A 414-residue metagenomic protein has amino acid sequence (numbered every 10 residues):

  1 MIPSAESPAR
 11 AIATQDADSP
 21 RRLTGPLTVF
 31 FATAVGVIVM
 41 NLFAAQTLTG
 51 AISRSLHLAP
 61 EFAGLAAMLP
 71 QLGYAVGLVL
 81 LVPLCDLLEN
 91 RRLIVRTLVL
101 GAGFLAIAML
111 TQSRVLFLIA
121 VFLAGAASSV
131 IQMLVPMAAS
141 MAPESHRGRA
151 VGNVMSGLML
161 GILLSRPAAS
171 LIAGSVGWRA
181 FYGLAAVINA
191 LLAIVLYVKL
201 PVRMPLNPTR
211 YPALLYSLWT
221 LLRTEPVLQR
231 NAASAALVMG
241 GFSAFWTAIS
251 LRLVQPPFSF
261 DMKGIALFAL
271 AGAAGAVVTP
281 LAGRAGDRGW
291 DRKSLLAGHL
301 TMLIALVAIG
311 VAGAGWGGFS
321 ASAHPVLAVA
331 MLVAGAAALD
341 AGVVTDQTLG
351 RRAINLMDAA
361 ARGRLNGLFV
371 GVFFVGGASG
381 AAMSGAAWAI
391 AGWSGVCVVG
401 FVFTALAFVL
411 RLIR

Functional and structural regions predicted by a protein language model:
I12-R22, L200-A232: Juxtamembrane intracellular "pre-TM" segments in multi-pass secondary transporters
V76-R114: Conserved MFS/SLC helix-loop-helix module at the cytosolic interface between two early adjacent transmembrane helices
L78-E89, V277-D291, W388: Helix-to-loop junctions at the C-terminal end of transmembrane segments in multipass secondary transporters
L93-A106, A186, K293-A308, F401: Structural signature of the two symmetry-related core transmembrane helices
V121-G157: Cytoplasmic helix-loop-helix junction between adjacent transmembrane helices in 12-TM secondary transporters
V130-A142, V344-D358: Intracellular juxtamembrane helix-capping segments at the cytosolic ends of symmetry-related transmembrane helices
H146, N153-L200: Helix-loop-helix hairpin linking two adjacent transmembrane segments in secondary transporters
K293-D346: C-terminal transmembrane helical hairpin of 12-TM major facilitator-type secondary transporters
